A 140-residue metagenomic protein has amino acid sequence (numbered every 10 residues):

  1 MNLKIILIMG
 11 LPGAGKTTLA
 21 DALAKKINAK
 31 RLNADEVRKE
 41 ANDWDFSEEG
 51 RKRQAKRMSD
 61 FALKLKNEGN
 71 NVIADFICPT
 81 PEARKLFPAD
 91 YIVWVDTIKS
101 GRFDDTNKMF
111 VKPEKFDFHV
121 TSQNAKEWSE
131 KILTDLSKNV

Functional and structural regions predicted by a protein language model:
M1-L3: Phosphate-binding P-loop
I8: Hydrophobic anchor at the beta1->P-loop junction of P-loop NTPases
P12: The conserved Walker
K16: Conserved lysine of the Walker
A20-L63: Conserved substrate/cofactor phosphate-moiety recognition/catalytic segment in nucleotide-dependent phosphotransferases
I27, P88-D90, K115: Short, structured coil segments at secondary-structure junctions
S47-F103: Glycine-rich phosphate-binding loop used to anchor ATP phosphates in small-molecule kinases, encompassing both
L86, V95-V140: Small-molecule kinase domains that catalyze NTP-dependent phosphoryl transfer to phosphate-bearing small molecules
